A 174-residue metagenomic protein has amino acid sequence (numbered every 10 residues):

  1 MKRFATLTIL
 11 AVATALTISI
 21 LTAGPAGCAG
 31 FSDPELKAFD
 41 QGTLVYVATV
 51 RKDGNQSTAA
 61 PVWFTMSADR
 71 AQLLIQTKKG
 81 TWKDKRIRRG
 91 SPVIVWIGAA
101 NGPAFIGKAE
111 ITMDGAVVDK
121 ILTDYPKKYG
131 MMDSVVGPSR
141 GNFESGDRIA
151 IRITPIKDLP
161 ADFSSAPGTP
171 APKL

Functional and structural regions predicted by a protein language model:
M1-F4: Positively charged n-region of N-terminal signal peptides that target proteins for export
T8-A23: Bacterial N-terminal signal peptides
G27-Y46: Short N-terminal segments immediately surrounding and downstream of signal-peptide cleavage
A29, N142-L174: C-terminal edge-of-domain segments
D33-E35, V50-R51, G137-G141: Short, P/G- and charge-enriched loop/turn segments at secondary-structure junctions
A38-D40, Q56-T58, T65-S67, I87-R88 (+1 more regions): Extracellular/periplasmic catalytic domains that process cell-envelope and extracellular macromolecules
G42-K79, V93-W96, A104-I106: Short beta-strand segments
G80-A150, T154-K157: Short, structured beta-strand-loop surface elements
